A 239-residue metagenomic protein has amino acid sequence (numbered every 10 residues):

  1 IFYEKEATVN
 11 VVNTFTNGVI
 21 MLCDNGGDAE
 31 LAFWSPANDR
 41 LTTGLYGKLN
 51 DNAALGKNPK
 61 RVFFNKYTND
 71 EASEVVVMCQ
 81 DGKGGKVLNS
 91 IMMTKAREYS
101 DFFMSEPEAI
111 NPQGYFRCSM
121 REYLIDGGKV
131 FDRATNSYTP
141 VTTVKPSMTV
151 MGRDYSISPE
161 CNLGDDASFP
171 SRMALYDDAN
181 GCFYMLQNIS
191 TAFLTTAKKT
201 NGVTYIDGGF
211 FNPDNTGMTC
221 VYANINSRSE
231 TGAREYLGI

Functional and structural regions predicted by a protein language model:
I1-F15: Beta-strand-enriched, solvent-exposed domains that form extended recognition/catalytic surfaces
V19-V87, A192, I225: Conserved, compact domain cores that house catalytic/ligand-binding motifs in diverse enzymes and effector modules
L49, S73-I239: Preference for solvent-exposed, low-hydrophobicity sequence contexts
